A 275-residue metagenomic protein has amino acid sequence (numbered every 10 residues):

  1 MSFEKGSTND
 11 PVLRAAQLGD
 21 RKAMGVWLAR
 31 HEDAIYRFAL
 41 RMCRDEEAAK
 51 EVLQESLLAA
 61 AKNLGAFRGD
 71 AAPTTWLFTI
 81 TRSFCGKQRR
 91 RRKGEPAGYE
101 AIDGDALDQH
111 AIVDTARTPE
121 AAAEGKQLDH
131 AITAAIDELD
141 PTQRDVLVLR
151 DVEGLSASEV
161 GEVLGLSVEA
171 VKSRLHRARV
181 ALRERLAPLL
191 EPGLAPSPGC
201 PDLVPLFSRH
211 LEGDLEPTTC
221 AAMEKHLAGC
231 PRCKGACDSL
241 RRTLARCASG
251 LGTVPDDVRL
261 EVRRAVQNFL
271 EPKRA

Functional and structural regions predicted by a protein language model:
S2-N9, K87, E95-A122, G199 (+2 more regions): Internal acidic/polar
G6, L18-R21, V113-D145, P201-P205 (+2 more regions): Amphipathic alpha-helical segment used for protein-protein interaction
R14-L18, R41-E46, Q54-A72, R90-K93 (+1 more regions): Sigma70-family region 2
R14-Y36: A short, charge-rich alpha-helical start-of-domain segment used by transcription regulators
R37, E51-L58, A71-S83: Structural recognition of an alpha-helix C-terminal capping motif at a helix-to-coil junction
G65-G69, T79-E100, G125, P188-L190: Arg/Lys-rich amphipathic alpha helix in sigma70-family domain 2
I132, L164-A187: DNA-recognition helix of helix-turn-helix
D137, P141-D145, L149-A170, L215-T218 (+1 more regions): Helix-turn-helix DNA-binding module
